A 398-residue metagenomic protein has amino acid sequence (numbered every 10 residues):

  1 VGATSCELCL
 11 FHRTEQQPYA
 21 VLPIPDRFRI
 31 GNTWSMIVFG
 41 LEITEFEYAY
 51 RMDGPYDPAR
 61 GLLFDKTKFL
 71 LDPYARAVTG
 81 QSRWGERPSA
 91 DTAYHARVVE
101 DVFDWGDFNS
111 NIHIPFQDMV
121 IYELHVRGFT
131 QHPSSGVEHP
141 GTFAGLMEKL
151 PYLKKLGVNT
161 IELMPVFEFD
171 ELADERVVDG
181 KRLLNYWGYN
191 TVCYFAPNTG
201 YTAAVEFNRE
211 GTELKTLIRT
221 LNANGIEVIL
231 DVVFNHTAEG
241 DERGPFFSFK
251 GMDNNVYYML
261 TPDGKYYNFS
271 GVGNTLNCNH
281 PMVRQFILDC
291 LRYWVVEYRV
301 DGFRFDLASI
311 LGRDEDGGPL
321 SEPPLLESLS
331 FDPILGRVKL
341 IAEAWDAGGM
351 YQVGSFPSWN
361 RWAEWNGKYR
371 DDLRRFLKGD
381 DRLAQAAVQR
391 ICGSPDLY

Functional and structural regions predicted by a protein language model:
V1-S5: Short proline/glycine-enriched turn/loop motifs at strand-loop junctions of beta-rich domains
E7-C9, A49: Beta-strand signatures of extracellular beta-sandwich domains
F11-Q17: Change "in extracellular beta-sheet-rich domains … of secreted and cell-surface proteins" to "in beta-sheet-rich domains
Y19-F28: Solvent-exposed serine/threonine-rich low-complexity stretches and specific carbohydrate-binding patches
R29-E123, T130-G141: The feature marks proteins involved in alpha-glucan
E42-I43, H113-D118, K154-K155, G251 (+1 more regions): Extracellular/periplasmic catalytic domains that process cell-envelope and extracellular macromolecules
A75-V78, R299, G312-D316, L320-Y398: Conserved alpha/beta catalytic core and glycan-binding cleft of carbohydrate-active enzymes
H125-V300, R304-F331, M350: Substrate-binding/active-site clefts of carbohydrate-active enzymes
